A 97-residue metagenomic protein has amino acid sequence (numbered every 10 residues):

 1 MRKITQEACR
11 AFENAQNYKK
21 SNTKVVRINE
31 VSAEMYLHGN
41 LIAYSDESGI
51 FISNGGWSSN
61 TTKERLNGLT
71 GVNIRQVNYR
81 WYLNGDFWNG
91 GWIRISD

Functional and structural regions predicted by a protein language model:
M1-D97: Terminal leader/tail segments of proteins
